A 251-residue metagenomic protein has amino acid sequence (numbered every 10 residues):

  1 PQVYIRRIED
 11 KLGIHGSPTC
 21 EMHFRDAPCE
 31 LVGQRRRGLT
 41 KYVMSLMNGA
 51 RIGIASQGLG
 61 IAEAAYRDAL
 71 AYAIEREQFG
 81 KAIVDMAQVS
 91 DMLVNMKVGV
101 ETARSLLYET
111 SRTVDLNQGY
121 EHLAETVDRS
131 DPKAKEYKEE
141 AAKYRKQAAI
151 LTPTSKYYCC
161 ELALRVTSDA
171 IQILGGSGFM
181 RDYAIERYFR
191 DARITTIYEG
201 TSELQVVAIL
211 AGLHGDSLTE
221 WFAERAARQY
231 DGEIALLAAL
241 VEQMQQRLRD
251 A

Functional and structural regions predicted by a protein language model:
P1-M244: Internal glycine-rich alpha/beta core junctions
Q246-A251: Short, intrinsically disordered, charge-balanced linker/junction segments flanking boundaries in proteins
